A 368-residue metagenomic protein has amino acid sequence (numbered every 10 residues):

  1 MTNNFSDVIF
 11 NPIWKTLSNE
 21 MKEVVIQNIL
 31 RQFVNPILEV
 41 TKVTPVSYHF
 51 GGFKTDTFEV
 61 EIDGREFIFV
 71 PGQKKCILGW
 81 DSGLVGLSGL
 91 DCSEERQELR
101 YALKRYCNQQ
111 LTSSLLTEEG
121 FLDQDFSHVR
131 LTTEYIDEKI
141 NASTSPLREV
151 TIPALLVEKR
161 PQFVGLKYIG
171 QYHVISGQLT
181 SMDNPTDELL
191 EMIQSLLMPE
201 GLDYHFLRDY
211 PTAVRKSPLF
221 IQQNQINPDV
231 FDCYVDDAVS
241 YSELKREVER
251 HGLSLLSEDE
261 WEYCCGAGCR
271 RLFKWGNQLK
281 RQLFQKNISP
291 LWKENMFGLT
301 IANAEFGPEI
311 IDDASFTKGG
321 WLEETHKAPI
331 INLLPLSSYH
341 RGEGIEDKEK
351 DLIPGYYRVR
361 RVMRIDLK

Functional and structural regions predicted by a protein language model:
M1-L253, K350-K368: Extended beta-strand/loop cores of jelly-roll/beta-sandwich
K74, R160-P161, S240-S337, R361-I365: Short, conserved beta-strand/loop elements in beta-sheet-dominated catalytic cores that frequently flank divalent-metal
V85, D203, T300, E309 (+2 more regions): Compositionally biased, intrinsically disordered low-complexity regions
S337-D351: Low-complexity, intrinsically disordered Gly/Pro/Thr-rich segments
